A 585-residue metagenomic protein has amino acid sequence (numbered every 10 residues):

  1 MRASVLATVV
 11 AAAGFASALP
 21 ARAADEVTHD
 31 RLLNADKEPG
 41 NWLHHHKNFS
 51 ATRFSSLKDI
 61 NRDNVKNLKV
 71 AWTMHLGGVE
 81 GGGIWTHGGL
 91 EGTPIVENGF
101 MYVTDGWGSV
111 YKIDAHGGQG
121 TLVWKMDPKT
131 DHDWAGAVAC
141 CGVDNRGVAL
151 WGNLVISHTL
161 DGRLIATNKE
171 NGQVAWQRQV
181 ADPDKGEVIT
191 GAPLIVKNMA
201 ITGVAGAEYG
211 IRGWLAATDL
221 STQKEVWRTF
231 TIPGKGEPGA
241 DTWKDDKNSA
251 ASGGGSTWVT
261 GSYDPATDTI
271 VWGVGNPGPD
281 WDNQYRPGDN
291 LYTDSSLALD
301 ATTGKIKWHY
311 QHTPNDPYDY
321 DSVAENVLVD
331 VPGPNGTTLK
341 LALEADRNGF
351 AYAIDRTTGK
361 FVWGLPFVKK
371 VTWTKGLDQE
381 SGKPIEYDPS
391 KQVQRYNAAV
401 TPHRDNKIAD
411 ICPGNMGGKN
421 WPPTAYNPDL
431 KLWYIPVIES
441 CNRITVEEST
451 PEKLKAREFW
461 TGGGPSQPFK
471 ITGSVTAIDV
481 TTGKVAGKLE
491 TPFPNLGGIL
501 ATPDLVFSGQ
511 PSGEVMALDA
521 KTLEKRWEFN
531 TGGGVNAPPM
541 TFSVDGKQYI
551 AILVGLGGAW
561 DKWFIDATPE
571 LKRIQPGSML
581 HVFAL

Functional and structural regions predicted by a protein language model:
D25-A71, T231-P238, Q394-P402, G464-P465 (+1 more regions): Blade/loop signatures of beta-propeller domains
W42-H46, H87-S109, A137-R163, V188-Y209 (+6 more regions): Repeat-blade elements of multi-bladed beta-propeller folds
S55-A181, A501: N-terminal cofactor/phosphate-binding cores enriched in small/glycine residues, especially glycine-rich loops such as
M74-T93, K125-A149, Q177-A192, Y209 (+10 more regions): Extracytoplasmic beta-rich repeat domains
T167, G213-K224, D289-G304, I354-G359 (+2 more regions): Beta-propeller blade signature
T202-W214, W272-N290, E439-P468, G555-R573: Short, conserved, GDST-rich strand-edge loop motifs in beta-rich repeat architectures
V274, D330, V437-E439, Q467-E524: Loop/turn-rich, solvent-exposed surfaces of beta-rich toroidal or solenoidal domains
M540-L585: Blade-level signature of beta-propeller repeat domains, shared across WD40, Kelch, NHL, RCC1 and BNR/Asp-box propellers
